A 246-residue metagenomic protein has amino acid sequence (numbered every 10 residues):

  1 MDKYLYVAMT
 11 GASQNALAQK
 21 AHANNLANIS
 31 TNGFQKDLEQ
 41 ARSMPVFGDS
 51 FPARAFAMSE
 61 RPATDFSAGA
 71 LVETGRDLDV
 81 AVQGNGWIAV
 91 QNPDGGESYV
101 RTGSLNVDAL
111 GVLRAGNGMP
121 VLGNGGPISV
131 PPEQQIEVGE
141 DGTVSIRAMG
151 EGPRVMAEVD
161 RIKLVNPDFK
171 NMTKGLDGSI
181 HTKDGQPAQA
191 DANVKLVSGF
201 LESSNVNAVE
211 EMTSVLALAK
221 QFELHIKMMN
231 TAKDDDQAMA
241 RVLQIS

Functional and structural regions predicted by a protein language model:
M1-S246: Amphipathic alpha-helical polymerization modules
